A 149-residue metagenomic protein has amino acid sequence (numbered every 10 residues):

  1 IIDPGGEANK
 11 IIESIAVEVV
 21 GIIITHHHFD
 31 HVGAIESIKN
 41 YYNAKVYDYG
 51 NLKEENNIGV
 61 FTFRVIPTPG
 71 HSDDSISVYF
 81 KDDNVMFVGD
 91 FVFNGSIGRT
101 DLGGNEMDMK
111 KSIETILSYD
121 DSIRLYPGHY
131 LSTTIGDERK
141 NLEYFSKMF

Functional and structural regions predicted by a protein language model:
I1-V17, S77-G89: Conserved beta-strand hairpin/beta-sheet module of binuclear metal-dependent hydrolase folds, prominently
I2-P4, V20-H28, Y47-Y49, P67-G70 (+2 more regions): Active-site neighborhood of phospho(di)ester-bond hydrolases with catalytic His/Asp-centered motifs
G6-Y49: Active-site metal-binding motif and surrounding structural segment of the metallo-beta-lactamase
E13, E36, E54-N57, S77 (+2 more regions): Short secondary-structure boundary/capping segments
G33, F63, G103-G104: Residue-level signal for the nucleotide or nucleotide-sugar donor/cofactor binding architecture
N43-K45, G50, E55-N57, T134 (+1 more regions): Binuclear metal-dependent hydrolase catalytic cores
E55-F80, M86: Core dinuclear metal-dependent hydrolase active-site scaffold
D73-F149: Metallo-beta-lactamase
